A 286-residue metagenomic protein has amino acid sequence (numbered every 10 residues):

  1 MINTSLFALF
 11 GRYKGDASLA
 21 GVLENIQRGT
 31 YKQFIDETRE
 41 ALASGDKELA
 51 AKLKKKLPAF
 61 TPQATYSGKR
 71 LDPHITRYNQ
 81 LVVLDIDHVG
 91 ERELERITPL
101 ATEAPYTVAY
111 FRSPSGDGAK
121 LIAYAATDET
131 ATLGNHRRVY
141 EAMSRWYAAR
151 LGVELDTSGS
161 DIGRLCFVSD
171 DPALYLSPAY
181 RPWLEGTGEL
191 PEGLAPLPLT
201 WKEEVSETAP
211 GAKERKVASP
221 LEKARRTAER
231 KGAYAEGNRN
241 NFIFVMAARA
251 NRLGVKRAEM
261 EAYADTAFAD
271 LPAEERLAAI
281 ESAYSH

Functional and structural regions predicted by a protein language model:
M1-Q80: DNA replication initiation on ssDNA origins
N3-F10, E24-T30, T127-E129, R150-K202: Catalytic "initiation/cleavage/transfer" segments centered on a nucleophilic residue and adjacent nucleic-acid-engaging
A17, R28-G45, I75-E103, P114-W146 (+2 more regions): Modules that initiate DNA replication and primer synthesis
L57-L71, T102-A109, A228-A233: Short amphipathic beta-strand starts and helix->beta connectors
P62-Y66, P114-G116, I162-G163: Short, glycine/charge-rich beta-strand/loop segments that flank catalytic centers and engage negatively charged groups
L84, Y110, V168: Hydrophobic residues at beta-strand termini and immediately following loops that shape nucleotide-binding pockets
V108-A109, G118-K120, L165: Beta-sheet entry/capping signal
A109-S115, D156-D161: Short beta-strand
